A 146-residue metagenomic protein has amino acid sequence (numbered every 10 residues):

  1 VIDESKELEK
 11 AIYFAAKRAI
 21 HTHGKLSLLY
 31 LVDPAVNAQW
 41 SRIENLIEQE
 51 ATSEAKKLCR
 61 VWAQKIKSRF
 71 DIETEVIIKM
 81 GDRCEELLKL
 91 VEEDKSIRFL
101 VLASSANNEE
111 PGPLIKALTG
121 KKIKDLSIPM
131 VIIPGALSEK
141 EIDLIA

Functional and structural regions predicted by a protein language model:
V1-R42, I145: Small/aliphatic-rich secondary-structure junction motif
S27-L29, E75-K79, V131-I133: General small-molecule cofactor/ligand-binding pocket signal
A38-S41, L88-K89, G112-P113, D143-L144: Short, well-ordered secondary-structure micro-motifs
I43-I47, E93-K95: Short, hinge-like loop/turn segments at secondary-structure boundaries
N45-K57: A short acidic, glycine-rich active-site loop that binds or catalyzes chemistry on phosphate/adenosine moieties
S68-L100, A146: Structural beta-alpha unit
L102-D125, L137-I142: Glycine-rich, Arg-bearing micro-motifs that act as flexible, cationic patches
